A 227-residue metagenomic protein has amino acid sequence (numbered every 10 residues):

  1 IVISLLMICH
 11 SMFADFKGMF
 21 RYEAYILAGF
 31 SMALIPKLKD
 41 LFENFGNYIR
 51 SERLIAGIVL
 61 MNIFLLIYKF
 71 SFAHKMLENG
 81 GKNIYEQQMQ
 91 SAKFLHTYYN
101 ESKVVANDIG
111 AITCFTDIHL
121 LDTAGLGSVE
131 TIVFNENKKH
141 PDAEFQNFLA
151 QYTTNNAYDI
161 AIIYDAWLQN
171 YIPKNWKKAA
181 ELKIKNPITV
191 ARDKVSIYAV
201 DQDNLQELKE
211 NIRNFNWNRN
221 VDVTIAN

Functional and structural regions predicted by a protein language model:
I1-F13, Y25-M32, M61-L65: Transmembrane alpha-helix segments characteristic of polytopic inner-membrane glycan-assembly/cell-envelope
M7-I8, K37-L41, I63-F70: Hydrophobic membrane-targeting alpha-helices
F13-F16, D117: Short helix-capping/hinge motifs at transmembrane helix termini and TM-loop junctions
F16-G46: Hydrophobic/aromatic-rich transmembrane helices and adjacent perimembrane loops
N44-V59: Membrane-interfacial entry segments at the cytosolic side of transmembrane helices
N62-C114, H119-A166, E181-N227: Membrane-embedded, lumen/periplasm-facing catalytic core of multi-pass transferases that use lipid-linked donors
L168-I172: Short, charged/polar "capping" segments at the starts of alpha-helices and the immediately preceding loops
